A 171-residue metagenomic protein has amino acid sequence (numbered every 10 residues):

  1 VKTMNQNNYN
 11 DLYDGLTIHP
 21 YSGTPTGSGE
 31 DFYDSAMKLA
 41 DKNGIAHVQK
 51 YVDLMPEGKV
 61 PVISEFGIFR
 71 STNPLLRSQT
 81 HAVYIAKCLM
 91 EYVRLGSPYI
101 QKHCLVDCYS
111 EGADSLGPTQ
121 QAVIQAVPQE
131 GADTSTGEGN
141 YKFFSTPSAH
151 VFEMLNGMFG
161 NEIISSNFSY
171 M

Functional and structural regions predicted by a protein language model:
V1-E91, L95-G96: Noncatalytic carbohydrate-binding groove/subsite architecture in carbohydrate-active enzymes
G67-M171: Aromatic/acidic polysaccharide-binding cleft in carbohydrate-active enzymes
